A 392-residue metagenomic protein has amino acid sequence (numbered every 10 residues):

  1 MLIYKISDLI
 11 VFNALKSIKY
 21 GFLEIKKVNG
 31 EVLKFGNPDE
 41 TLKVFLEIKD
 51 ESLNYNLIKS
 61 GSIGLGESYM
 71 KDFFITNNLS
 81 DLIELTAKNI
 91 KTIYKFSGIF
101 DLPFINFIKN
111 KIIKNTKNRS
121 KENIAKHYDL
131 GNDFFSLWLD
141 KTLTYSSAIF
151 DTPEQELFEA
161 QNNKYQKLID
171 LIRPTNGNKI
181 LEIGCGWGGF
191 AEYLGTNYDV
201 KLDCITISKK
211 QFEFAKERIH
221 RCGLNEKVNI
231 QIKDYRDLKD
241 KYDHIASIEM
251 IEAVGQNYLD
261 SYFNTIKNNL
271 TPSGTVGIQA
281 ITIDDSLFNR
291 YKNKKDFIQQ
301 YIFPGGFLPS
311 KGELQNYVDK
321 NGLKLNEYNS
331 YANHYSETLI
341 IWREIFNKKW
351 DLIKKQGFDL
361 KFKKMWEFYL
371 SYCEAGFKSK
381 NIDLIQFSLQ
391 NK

Functional and structural regions predicted by a protein language model:
M1-N162, K167: Feature captures hydrophobic
N176-G184: Conserved class I S-adenosyl-L-methionine
W187-D199: Conserved SAM-binding loop of SAM-dependent methyltransferases across substrates and taxa, primarily the Class I
A215-K216: Conserved SAM-binding loop
R236-I245: A short acidic, Gly/Pro-enriched loop at the edge of an enzyme's catalytic core that lines a small-molecule cofactor
D260-P272: A short glycine-rich, Lys/Arg-flanked "PGG" loop and its adjoining helix->strand segment in the class I
S273-I281: Conserved beta-strand signature within the Rossmann-like core of class I S-adenosyl-L-methionine
T282-K392: Substrate-binding/catalytic lobe of Class I Rossmann-like enzymes that use SAM or dcSAM, i.e., the mid-to-C-terminal
